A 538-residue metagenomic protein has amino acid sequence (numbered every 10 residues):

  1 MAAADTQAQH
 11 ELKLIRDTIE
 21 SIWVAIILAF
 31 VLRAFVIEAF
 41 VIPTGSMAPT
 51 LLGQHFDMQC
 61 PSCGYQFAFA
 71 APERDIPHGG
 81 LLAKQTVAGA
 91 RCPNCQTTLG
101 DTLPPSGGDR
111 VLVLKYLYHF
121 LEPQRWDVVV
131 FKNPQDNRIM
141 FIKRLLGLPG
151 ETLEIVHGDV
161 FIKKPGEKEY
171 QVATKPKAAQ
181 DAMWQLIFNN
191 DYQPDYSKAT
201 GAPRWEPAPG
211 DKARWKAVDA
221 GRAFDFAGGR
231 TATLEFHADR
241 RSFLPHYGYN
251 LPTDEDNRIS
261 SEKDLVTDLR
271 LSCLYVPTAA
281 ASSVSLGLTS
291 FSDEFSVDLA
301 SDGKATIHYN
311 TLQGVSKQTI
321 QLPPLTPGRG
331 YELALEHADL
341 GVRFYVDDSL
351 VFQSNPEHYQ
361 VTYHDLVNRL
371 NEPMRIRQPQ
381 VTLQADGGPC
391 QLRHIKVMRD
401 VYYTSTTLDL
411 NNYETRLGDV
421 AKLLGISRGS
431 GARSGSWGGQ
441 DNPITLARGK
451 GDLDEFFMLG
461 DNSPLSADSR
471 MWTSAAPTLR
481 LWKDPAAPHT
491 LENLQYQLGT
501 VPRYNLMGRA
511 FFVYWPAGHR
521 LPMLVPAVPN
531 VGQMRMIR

Functional and structural regions predicted by a protein language model:
M1-R538: Extended hydrophobic leader/signal-anchor segments used for secretion and membrane insertion
